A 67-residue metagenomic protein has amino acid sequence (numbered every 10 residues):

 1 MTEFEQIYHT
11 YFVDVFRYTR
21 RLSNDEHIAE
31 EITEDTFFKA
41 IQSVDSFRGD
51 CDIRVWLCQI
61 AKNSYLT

Functional and structural regions predicted by a protein language model:
M1-R17, R21, E30, I41 (+1 more regions): A short, charge-rich alpha-helical start-of-domain segment used by transcription regulators
V15, T19, V44, L57 (+1 more regions): Hydrophobic-face residues of short alpha-helical interaction/recognition segments
N24, F37-F38, L66: Residue-level marker of structural boundaries
N24, G49, K62: Short, conserved catalytic or interaction motifs in soluble domains
H27: Residues within helix-turn-helix
F37-D52: Sigma70-family region 2
